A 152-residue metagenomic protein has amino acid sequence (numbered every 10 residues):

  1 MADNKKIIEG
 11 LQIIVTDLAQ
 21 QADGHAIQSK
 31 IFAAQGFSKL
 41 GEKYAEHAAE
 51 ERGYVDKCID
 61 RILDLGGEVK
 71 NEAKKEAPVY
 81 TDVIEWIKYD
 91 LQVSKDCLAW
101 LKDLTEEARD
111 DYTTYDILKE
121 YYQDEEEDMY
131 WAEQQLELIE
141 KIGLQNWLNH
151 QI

Functional and structural regions predicted by a protein language model:
M1-I152: Iron-associated oxidoreductase/ferritin-like identity signal
